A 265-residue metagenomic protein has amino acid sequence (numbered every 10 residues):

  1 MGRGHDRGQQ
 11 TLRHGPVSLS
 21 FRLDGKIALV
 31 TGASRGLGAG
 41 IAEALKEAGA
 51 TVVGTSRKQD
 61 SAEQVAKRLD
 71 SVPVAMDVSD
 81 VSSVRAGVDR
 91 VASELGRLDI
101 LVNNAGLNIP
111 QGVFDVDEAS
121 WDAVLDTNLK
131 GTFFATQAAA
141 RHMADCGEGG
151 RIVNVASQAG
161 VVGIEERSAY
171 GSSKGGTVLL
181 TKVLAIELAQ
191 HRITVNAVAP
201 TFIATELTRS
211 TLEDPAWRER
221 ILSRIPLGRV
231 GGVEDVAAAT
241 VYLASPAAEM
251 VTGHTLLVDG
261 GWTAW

Functional and structural regions predicted by a protein language model:
R7, L12-S20, V162, V241 (+1 more regions): Short C-terminal tail/terminal secondary-structure segment of NAD(P)H-dependent dehydrogenase/reductase domains
I27, S34-R35: Conserved glycine-rich cofactor-binding loop
M76-G87, E118, E234-D235: The beta1-alpha1 cofactor-binding region of Rossmann-like NAD(H)/NADP(H)-dependent oxidoreductases
G112-V113, D117-L125, I221: Substrate-binding pocket helix/loop in short-chain dehydrogenase/reductase
T136, S173, T181: Active-site helix of classical SDR
R141, I186-Q190, E249: Alpha-helical segment proximal to the catalytic Tyr-Lys
S157: Residue(s) in the substrate-gating loop at a strand-loop-helix junction that position the organic substrate next
